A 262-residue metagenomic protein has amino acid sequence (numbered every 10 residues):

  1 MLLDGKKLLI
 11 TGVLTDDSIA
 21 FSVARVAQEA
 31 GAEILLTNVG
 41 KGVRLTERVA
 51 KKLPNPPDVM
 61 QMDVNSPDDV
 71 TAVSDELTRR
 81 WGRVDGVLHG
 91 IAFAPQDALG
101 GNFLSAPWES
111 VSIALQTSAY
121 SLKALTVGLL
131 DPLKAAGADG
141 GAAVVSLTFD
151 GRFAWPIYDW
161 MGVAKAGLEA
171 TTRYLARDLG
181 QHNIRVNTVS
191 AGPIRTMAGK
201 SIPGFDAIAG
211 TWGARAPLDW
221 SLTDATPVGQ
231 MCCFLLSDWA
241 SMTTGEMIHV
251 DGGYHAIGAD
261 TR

Functional and structural regions predicted by a protein language model:
L2-L36: Canonical Rossmann dinucleotide-binding motif of NAD(H)/NADP(H)-dependent dehydrogenases/reductases, specifically
I10, L88, V145, V186-V189 (+3 more regions): Hydrophobic structural elements of the Rossmann-like NAD(P)H-binding subdomain that define the short-chain
G12-F21, A92-V127, K134-Q181, P193-R195 (+2 more regions): Catalytic loop of short-chain dehydrogenase/reductase
A30, R80, A136, G140 (+2 more regions): Short coil/turn segments at alpha/beta junctions that flank glycine-rich nucleotide-binding fingerprints
A32-T46: Conserved glycine-rich Rossmann-like NAD(P)H-binding loop of the short-chain dehydrogenase/reductase
A50-P54, M60-T71, D75-R80, H89-S112 (+5 more regions): Conserved mid-core segment of classical short-chain dehydrogenase/reductases
Y120, T188, A207-T243, I248-G252: C-terminal helical subdomain
W160, Q181, P193-P217, I257-R262: A glycine/serine/threonine-rich, flexible loop-to-helix segment that serves as the NAD(P) cofactor-binding "lid"
